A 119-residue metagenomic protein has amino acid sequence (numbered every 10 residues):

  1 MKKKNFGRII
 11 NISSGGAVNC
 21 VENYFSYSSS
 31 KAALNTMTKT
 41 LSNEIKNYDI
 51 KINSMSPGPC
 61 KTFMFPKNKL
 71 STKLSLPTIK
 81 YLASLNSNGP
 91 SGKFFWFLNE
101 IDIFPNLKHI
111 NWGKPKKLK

Functional and structural regions predicted by a protein language model:
M1, N19, T40-I50: Active-site-adjacent segment of SDR/Rossmann-fold oxidoreductases
M1-R8: A short helix-coil junction within the Rossmann-fold of NAD(P)-dependent oxidoreductases
S14: Residue(s) in the substrate-gating loop at a strand-loop-helix junction that position the organic substrate next
A17-V21, L34, T62-F63: Short, solvent-exposed loop/turn segments at secondary-structure junctions
V21-F25, K67-N68: Active-site loop immediately N-terminal to the catalytic Tyr-X3-Lys motif of short-chain dehydrogenase/reductase
Y27, N35: Catalytic tyrosine of NAD(P)H-dependent dehydrogenase/reductases that use a Tyr as the general acid/base
S30: Active-site helix of classical SDR
I50, S54-M55, T62, P66-L118: C-terminal helical subdomain
